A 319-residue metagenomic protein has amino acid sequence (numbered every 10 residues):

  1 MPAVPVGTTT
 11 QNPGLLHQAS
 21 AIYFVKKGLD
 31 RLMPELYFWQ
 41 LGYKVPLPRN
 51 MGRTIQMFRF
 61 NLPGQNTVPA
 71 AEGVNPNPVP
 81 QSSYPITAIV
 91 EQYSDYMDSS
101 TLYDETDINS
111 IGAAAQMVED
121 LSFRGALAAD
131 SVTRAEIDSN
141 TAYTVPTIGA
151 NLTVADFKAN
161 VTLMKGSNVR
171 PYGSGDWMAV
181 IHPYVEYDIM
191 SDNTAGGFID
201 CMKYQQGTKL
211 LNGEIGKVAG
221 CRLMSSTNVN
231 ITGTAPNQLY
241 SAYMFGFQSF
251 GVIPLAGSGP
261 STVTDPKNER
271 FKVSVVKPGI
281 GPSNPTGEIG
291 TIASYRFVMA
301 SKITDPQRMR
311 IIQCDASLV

Functional and structural regions predicted by a protein language model:
M1-I89, Q313: N-terminal "assembly arms/tails" that initiate or stabilize quaternary assembly in self-assembling proteins
V4, T144, N230-P236, L318-V319: Solvent-exposed, low-complexity segments and loops of surface/extracellular structural proteins
I22-Y23, K27, P48, D156-K165 (+2 more regions): Glycine-enriched, solvent-exposed interface loops adjoining structured elements
M57, S82-G149, R170-P183, P282-D305: Long, contiguous amphipathic alpha-helices that act as assembly "spine/axial" helices in icosahedral shell and virion
Q65-V68, D98, D188-S191, K302-I303: Short helix/loop capping segments that flank catalytic or ligand/cofactor-binding pockets
N140-G216: Extended, solvent-exposed, turn-rich assembly/linker loops in the middle of proteins
C221-P278: Glycine/small-residue-rich hydrophobic helix-like segments
V263-V319: Extended, compositionally biased alpha-helical segments that mediate assembly or anchoring
